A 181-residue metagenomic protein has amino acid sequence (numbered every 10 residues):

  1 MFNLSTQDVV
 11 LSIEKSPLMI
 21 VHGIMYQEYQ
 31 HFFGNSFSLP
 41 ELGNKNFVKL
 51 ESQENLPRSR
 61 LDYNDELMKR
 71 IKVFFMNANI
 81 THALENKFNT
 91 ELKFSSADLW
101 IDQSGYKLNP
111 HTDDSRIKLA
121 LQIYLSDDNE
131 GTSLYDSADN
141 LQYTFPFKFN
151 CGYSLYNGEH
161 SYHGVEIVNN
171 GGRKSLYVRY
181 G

Functional and structural regions predicted by a protein language model:
M1-F88: Non-heme Fe(II)/2-oxoglutarate
N64, K72-M76, I80-G181: Catalytic core of non-heme Fe(II) oxygenases with the double-stranded beta-helix
